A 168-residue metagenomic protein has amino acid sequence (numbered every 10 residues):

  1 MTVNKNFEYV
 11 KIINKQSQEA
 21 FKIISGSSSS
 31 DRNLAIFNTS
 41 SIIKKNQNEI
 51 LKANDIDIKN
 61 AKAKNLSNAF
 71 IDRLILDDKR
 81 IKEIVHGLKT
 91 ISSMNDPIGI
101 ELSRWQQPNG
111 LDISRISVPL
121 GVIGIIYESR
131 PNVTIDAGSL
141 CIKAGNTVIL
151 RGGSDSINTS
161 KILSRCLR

Functional and structural regions predicted by a protein language model:
M1-I113: N-terminal Rossmann-like NAD(P)+-binding subdomain of aldehyde/semialdehyde dehydrogenases
S93, P97-R165: Conserved small-residue-rich beta-alpha loop and adjacent elements that most often cradle the phosphate/pyrophosphate
